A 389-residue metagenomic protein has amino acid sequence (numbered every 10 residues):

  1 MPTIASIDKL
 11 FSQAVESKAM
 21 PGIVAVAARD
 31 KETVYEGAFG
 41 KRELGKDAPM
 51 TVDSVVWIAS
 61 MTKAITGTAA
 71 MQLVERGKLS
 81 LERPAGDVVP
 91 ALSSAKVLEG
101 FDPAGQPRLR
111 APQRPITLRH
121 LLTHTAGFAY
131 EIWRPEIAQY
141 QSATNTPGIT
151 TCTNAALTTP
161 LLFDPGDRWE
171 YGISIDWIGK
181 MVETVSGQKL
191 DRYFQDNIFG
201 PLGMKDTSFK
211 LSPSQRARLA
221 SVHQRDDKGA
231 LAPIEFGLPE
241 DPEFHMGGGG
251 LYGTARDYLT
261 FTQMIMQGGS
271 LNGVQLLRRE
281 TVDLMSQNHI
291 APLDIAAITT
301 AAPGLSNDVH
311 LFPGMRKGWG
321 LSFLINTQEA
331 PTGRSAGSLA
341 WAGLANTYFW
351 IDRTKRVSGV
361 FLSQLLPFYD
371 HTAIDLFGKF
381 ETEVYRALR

Functional and structural regions predicted by a protein language model:
P2-I58, K78-S80, V97-P103, I234-F236 (+3 more regions): Short, conserved catalytic-motif segment at the N-terminal edge
S6-S12, A25, K31, V55-A85 (+4 more regions): Active-site SXXK
V15, V74-E75, L157, F194: Alpha-helix C-terminal capping/helix-coil junction sites
V34, F349-W350, R356-L365: Short, well-ordered beta-strand elements
A70, F194-N197, F380: Structural preference for long, well-ordered alpha-helical segments in enzyme cores
D87-G333: Short, surface-exposed loop or secondary-structure junction motifs that flank catalytic or metal-binding residues
S338, A345-T354: Short, surface-exposed beta-strand/loop micro-motifs that present aromatic residues
L365-R389: Generic C-terminus detector
